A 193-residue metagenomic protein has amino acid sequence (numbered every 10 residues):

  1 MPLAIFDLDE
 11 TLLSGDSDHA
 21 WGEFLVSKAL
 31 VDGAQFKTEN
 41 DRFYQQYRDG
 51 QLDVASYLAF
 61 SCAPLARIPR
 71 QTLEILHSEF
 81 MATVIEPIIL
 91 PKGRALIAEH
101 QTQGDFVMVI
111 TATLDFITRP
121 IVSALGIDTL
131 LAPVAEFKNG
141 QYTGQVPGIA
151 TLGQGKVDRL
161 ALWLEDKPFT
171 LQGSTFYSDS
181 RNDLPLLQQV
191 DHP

Functional and structural regions predicted by a protein language model:
M1-D49: Active-site neighborhood of HAD-like aspartate-dependent phosphohydrolases
M1-P2, I75, A82-P193: C-terminal cap/substrate-recognition subdomain and adjoining C-terminal extension of metal-dependent phosphatase-like
L13, D49, L65-A66, R119 (+1 more regions): Amphipathic alpha-helical interaction elements
D16, I68, G155: Conserved active-site and cofactor/substrate-binding residues in soluble primary-metabolism enzymes
G22-E23, C62, D191: Amphipathic alpha-helical segments within well-ordered protein domains
Y44-R70, T129, P133-A135: Short, compositionally biased "basic patch" segments
S56-K92: Metal-dependent phosphoesterase signature
